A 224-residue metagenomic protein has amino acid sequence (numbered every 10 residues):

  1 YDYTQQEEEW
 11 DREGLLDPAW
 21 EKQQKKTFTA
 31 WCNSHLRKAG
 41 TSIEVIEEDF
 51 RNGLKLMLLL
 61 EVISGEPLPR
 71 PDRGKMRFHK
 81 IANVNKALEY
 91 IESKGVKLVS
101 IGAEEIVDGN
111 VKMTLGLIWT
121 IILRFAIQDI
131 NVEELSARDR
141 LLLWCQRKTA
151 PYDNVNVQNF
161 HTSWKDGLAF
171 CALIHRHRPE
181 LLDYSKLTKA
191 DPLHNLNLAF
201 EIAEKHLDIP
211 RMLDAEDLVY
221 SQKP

Functional and structural regions predicted by a protein language model:
Y1-P224: Alpha-helical coiled-coil scaffolding segments
